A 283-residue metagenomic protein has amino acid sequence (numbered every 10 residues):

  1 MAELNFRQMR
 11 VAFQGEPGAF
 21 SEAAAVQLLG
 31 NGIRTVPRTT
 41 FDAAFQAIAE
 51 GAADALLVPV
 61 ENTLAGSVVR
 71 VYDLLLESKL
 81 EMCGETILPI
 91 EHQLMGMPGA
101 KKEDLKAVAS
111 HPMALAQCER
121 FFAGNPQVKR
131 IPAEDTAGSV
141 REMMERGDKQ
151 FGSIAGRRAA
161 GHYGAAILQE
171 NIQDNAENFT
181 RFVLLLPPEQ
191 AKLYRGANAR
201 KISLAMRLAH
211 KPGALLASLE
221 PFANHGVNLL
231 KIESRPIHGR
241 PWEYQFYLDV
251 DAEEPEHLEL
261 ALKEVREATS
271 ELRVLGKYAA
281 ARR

Functional and structural regions predicted by a protein language model:
M1-R283: Domain-level signature for soluble enzymes in the chorismate/prephenate branch of the shikimate pathway
